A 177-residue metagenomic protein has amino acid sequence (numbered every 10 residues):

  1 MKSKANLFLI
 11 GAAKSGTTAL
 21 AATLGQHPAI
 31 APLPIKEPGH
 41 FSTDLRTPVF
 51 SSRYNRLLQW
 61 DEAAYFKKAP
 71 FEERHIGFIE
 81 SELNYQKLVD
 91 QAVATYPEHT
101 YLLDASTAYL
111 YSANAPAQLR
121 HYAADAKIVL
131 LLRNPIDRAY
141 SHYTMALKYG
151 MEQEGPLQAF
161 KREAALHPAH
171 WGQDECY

Functional and structural regions predicted by a protein language model:
M1-T100, A105-S106, Y122, P135-L166: PAPS-dependent sulfotransferase catalytic core
F41-S42, L110-Y111, G172: Generic, ordered loop/turn and secondary-structure boundary motif
H75-I76, H170-Y177: Acceptor-substrate binding/catalytic loop of class I
E82, Q86, A113-P116, Y177: Short, well-ordered alpha-helical scaffold segments within catalytic/effector domains
Y111-V129: ATP-dependent NMP and nucleoside kinases share a basic, alpha-helical "lid"
L132: Short beta-strand/turn micro-motifs composed of small residues that flank or help shape donor/cofactor-binding pockets
